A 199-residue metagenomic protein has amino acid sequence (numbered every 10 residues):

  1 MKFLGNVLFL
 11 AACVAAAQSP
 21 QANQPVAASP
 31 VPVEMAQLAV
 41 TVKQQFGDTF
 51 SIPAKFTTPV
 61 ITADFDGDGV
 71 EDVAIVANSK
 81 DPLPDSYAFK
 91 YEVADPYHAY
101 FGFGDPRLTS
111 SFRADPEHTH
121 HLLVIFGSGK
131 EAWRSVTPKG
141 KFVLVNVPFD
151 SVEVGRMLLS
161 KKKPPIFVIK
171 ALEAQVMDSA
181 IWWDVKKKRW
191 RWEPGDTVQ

Functional and structural regions predicted by a protein language model:
G5-A15: Bacterial N-terminal signal peptides
Q18-Q199: Beta-propeller-forming repeat regions
